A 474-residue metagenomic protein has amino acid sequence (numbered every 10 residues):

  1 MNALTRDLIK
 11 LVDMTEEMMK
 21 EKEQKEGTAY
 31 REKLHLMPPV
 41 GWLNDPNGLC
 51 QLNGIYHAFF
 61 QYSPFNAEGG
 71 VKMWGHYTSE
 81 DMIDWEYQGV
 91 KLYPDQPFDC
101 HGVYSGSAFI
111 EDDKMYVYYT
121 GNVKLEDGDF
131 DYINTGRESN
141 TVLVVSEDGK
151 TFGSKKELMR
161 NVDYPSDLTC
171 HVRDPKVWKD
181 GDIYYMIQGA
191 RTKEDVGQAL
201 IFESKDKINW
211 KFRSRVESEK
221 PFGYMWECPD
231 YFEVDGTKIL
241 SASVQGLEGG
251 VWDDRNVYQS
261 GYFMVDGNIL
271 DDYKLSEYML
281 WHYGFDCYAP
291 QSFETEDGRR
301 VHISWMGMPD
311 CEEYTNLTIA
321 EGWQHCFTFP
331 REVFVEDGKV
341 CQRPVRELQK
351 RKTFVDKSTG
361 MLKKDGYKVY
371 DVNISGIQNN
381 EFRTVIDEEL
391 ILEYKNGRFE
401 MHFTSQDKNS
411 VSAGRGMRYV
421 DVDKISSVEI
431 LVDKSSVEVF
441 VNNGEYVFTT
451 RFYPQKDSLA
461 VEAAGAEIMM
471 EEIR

Functional and structural regions predicted by a protein language model:
M1-D174, K179-F222, D235-Y283, M306-V355 (+3 more regions): Beta-rich carbohydrate-recognition and catalytic domains
E16-K22, Y258-R474: Beta-rich accessory regions
A108, Y231, S292: Catalytic nucleophile loop of clan PA
W226-P229, Y288-P290: Repeated scaffold domains used in trafficking and secretory/extracellular systems, primarily beta-propellers
F232-E233, I468: Juxtamembrane/interface motifs at transmembrane-helix termini
